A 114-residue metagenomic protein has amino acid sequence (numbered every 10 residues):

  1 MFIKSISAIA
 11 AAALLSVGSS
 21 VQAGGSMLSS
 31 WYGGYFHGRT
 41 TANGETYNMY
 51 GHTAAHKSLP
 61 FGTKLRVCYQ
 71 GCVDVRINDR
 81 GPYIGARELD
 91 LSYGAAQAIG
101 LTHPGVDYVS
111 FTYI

Functional and structural regions predicted by a protein language model:
F2-I114: Secreted/periplasmic proteins
